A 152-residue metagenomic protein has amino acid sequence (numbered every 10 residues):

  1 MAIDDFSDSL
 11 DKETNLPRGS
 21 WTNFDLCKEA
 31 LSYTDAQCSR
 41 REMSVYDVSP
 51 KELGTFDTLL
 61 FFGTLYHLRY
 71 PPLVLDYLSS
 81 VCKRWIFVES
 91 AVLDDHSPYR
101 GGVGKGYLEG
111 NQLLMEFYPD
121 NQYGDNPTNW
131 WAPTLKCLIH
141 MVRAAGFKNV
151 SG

Functional and structural regions predicted by a protein language model:
M1, A36, F147-K148: Short aromatic/hydrophobic-glycine micro-motifs
M1-D5, K12: Conserved SAM-binding motif I beta-strand of class I
L10-K51, T134: S-adenosyl-L-methionine
L16-W21, Y46-E52, F56, L60 (+1 more regions): S-adenosyl-L-methionine-dependent methyltransferase catalytic module, highlighting the catalytic core
